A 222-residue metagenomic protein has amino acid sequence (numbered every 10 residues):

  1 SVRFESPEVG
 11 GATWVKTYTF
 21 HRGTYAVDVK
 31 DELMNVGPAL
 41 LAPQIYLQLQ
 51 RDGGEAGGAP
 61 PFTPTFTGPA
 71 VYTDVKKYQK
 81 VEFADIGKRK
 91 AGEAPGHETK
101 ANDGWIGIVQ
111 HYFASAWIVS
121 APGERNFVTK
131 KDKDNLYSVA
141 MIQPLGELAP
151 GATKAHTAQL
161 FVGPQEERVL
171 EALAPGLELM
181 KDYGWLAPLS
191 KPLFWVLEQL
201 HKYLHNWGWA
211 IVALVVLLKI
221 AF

Functional and structural regions predicted by a protein language model:
S1-M180: Soluble non-transmembrane domains of integral membrane proteins
W185-F222: Core alpha-helical transmembrane segments of integral membrane proteins
